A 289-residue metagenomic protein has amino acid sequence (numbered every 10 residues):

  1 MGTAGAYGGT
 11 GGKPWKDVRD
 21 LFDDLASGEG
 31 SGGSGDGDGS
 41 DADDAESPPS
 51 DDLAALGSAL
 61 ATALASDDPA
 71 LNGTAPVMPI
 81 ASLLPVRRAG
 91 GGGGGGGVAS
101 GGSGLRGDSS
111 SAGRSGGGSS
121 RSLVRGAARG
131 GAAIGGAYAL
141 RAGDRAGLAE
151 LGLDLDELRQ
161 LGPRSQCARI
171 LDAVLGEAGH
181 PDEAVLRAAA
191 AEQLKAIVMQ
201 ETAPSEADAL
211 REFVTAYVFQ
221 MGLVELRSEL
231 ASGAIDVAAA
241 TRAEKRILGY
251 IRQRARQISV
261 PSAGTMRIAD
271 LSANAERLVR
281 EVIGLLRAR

Functional and structural regions predicted by a protein language model:
M1-A6, S82, D182, L194-Q200 (+1 more regions): Aromatic-residue detector
M1-L148: N-terminal leader regions
K13, P48-D51, A55, G118 (+10 more regions): Alpha-helix boundary/N-cap detector
V18-L25, L56-L60, T74, I80 (+9 more regions): Generic structural signal of hydrophobic/aromatic residues within well-ordered alpha-helices of folded domains
D20-D24, E29, D43-E46, D67 (+14 more regions): Glutamate identity and glutamate-enriched acidic tracts
R114-F213: Long amphipathic alpha-helical segments with strong coiled-coil/leucine-zipper propensity
D182, L194-E201, V214-L226, I251 (+1 more regions): Short alpha-helix boundary/capping elements
V224-R289: Alpha-helical oligomerization segments
